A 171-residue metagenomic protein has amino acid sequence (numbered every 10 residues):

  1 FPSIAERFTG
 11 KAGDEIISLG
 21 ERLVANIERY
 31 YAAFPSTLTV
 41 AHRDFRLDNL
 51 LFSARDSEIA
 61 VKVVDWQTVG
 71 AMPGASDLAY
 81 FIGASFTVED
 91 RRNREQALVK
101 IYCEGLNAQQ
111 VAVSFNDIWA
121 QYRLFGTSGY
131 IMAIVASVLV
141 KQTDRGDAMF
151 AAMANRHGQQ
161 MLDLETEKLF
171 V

Functional and structural regions predicted by a protein language model:
F1-H42, S53-A54, M149, M153-R156 (+1 more regions): ATP-dependent phospho-/nucleotidyl transfer catalytic cores
G13-D14, Q110-Y122: Short, surface-exposed acidic
E21-A25, R46, A79, C103: Amphipathic, well-packed alpha-helical segments that form the structural scaffold of globular domains
T37, D90, R94, S114 (+1 more regions): Conserved acidic
T37-H42, V63, Q67-G74, L78 (+3 more regions): Secondary-structure capping and boundary motifs in well-ordered enzyme cores
R46-A84: Catalytic activation segment of kinase domains across protein kinase-like and atypical kinase folds
T68-Q110, G126-G146: Active-site activation/catalytic loop segments of kinase-like enzymes and analogous catalytic loops in related
L124, G129-V171: ATP/Mg2+ or Mg2+-diphosphate-binding catalytic cores that bind nucleotide phosphates or diphosphates via glycine-rich
